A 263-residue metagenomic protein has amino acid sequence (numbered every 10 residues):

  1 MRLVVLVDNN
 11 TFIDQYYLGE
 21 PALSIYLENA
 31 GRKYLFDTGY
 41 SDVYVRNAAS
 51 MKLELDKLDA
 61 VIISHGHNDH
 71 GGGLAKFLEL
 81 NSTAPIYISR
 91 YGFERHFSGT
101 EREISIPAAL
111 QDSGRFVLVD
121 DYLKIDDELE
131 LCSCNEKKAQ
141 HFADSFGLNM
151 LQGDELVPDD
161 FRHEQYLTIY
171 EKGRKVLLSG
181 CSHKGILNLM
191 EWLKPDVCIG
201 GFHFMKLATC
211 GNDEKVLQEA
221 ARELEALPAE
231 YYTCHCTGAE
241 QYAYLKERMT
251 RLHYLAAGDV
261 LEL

Functional and structural regions predicted by a protein language model:
M1-Q15, D144-P158, H203-N212: Glycine-rich phosphate-binding "P-loop"
M1-S50, D160, E164-L178, V197-I199: Conserved beta-strand hairpin/beta-sheet module of binuclear metal-dependent hydrolase folds, prominently
D8-N10, T38-S41, G66, Y91-G92 (+4 more regions): Active-site metal-binding loops of divalent metal-dependent hydrolases
Y16-Y17, R32-A60, A143-D144, M150-Q152 (+2 more regions): Pre-active-site segment of Zn-dependent metallo-hydrolases
V43-E94, K194-C198: Active-site metal-binding motif and surrounding structural segment of the metallo-beta-lactamase
H67-H70, D160-Y166, Y170-G258: Cap/insert and terminal regions of metallo-dependent hydrolase folds
K76-E79, T83-D121: Hydrophobic alpha-helical segments and helix pairs
D121-K172: Active-site-proximal loop/helix segment associated with metal-binding centers of metalloenzymes
